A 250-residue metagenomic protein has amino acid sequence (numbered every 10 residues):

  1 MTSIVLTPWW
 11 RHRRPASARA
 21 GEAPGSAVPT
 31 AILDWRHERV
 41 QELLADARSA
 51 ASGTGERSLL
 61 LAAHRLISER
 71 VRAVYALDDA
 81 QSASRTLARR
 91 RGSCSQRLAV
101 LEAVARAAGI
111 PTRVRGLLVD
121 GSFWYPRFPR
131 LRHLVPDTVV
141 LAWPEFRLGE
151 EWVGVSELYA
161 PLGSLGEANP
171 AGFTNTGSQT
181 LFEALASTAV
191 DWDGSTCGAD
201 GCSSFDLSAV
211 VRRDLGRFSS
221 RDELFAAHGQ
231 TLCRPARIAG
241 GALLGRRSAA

Functional and structural regions predicted by a protein language model:
T2-W10, P15-P24, I32, V119-A250: His-Asp-centered catalytic microenvironments across diverse enzyme cores, prominently the transglutaminase-like
S3-R89: Secondary-structure boundary elements
L44, L60, Q96-L98, E102 (+5 more regions): Generic hydrophobic/packing signal
R65-L66, A103, A107, F146: Residue-level signal for well-ordered alpha-helical scaffold segments within enzymatic catalytic domains
L77-V135, V139: Active-site neighborhood of thiol-dependent amide/isopeptide-bond enzymes
